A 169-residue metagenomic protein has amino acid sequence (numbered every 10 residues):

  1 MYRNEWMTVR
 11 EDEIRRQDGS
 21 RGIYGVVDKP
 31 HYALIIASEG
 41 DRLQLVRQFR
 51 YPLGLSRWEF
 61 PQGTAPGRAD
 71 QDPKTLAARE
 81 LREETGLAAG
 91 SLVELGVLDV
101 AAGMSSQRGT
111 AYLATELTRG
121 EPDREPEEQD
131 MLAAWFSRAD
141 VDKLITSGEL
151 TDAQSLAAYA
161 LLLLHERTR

Functional and structural regions predicted by a protein language model:
M1-L34, E39: Acidic, metal-coordinating catalytic segment for phosphate/diphosphate chemistry, firing primarily on the Nudix
T8, P30, P52, E59-Q62 (+2 more regions): Active-site segment of metal-dependent pyrophosphate-handling enzymes, primarily the Nudix hydrolase catalytic core
E11-E13, A37, L113-T115, W135-S137: Short, well-ordered beta-strand micro-motif
S20, S56, E94, G103-S105 (+3 more regions): Nudix hydrolase/Nudix homology domain
V27-D28, R50, A157: A generic structural motif
A33-R79, E127-E128: Conserved Nudix-box catalytic region and its N-terminal flanking loop in Nudix hydrolases and closely related
K74-T75, R79, E83, T110 (+1 more regions): Internal, well-ordered alpha-helical scaffold/interface segments that support domain packing or protein-protein contacts
